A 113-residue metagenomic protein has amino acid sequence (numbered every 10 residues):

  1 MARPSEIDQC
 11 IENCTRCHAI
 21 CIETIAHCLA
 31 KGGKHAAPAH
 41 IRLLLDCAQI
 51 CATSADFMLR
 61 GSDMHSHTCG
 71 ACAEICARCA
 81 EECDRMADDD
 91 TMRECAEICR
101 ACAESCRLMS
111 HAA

Functional and structural regions predicted by a protein language model:
M1-A113: Amphipathic alpha-helical hairpins
